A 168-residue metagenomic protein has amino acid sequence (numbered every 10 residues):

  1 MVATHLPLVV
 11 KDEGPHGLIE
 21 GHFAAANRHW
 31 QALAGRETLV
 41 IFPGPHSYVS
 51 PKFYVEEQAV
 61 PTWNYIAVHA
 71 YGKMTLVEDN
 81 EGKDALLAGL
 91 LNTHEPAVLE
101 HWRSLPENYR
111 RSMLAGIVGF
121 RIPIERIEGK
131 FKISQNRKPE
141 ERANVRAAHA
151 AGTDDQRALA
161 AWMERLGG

Functional and structural regions predicted by a protein language model:
M1-G168: Binding-site signature for planar aromatic cofactors or substrates
